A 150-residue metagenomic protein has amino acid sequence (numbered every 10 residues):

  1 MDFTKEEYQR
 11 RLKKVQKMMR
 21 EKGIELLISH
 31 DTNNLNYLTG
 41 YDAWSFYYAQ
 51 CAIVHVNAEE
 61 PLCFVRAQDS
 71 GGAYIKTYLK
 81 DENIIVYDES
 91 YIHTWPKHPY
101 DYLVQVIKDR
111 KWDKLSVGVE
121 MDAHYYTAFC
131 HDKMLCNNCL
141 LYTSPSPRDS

Functional and structural regions predicted by a protein language model:
M1-E60, K108: Terminal domain-start leader segments
T32, V65-Q68, V119-H124: Structural motif
L35-Y37, G71, Y126: Flexible loop/turn segments at secondary-structure boundaries
V65-Y91: Compact, glycine/acidic-enriched structural inserts
Y74-Y78, A128-C139: Short, aromatic/basic amphipathic alpha-helical patches
V86, S90-Y102, V106: A gly/proline- and charged-residue-enriched helix-loop-helix capping module
P99-Y125: Hydrophobic alpha-helical hairpins/lids featuring a short glycine-rich hinge
Y142-D149: Conserved small/polar residues in nucleotide/adenosyl-binding loops
